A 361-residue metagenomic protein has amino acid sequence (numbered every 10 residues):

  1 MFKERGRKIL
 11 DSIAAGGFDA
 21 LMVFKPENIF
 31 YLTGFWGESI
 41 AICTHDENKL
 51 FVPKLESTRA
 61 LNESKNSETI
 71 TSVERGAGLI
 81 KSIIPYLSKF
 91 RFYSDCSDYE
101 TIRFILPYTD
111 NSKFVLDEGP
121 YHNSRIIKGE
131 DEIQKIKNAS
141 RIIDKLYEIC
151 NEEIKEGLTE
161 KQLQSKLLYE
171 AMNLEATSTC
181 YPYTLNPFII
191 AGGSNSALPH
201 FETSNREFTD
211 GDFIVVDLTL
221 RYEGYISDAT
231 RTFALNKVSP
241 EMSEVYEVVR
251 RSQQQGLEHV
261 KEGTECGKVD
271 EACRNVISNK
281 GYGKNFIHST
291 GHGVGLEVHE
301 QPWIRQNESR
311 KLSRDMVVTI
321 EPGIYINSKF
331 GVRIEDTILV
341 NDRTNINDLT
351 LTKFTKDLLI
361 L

Functional and structural regions predicted by a protein language model:
M1-L361: Active-site neighborhoods and metal-handling regions in enzymes and metal-associated proteins
